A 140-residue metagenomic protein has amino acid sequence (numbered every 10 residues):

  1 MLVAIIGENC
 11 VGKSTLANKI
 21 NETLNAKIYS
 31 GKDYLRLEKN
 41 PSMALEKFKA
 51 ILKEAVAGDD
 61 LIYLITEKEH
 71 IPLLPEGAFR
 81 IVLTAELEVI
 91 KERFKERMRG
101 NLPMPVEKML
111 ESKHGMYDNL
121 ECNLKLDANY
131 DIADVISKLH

Functional and structural regions predicted by a protein language model:
L2: Walker A (P-loop) ATP-phosphate-binding motif of ABC ATPase nucleotide-binding domains
I5: Hydrophobic anchor at the beta1->P-loop junction of P-loop NTPases
N9: The conserved Walker
S14: Walker A/P-loop
A17-D59: Conserved substrate/cofactor phosphate-moiety recognition/catalytic segment in nucleotide-dependent phosphotransferases
I65-H70: Short, polar loop motifs at secondary-structure junctions
L74-E96: Conserved phosphate-donor/acceptor-positioning beta-strand/loop module used by diverse small-molecule
R99-L139: Small-molecule kinase domains that catalyze NTP-dependent phosphoryl transfer to phosphate-bearing small molecules
